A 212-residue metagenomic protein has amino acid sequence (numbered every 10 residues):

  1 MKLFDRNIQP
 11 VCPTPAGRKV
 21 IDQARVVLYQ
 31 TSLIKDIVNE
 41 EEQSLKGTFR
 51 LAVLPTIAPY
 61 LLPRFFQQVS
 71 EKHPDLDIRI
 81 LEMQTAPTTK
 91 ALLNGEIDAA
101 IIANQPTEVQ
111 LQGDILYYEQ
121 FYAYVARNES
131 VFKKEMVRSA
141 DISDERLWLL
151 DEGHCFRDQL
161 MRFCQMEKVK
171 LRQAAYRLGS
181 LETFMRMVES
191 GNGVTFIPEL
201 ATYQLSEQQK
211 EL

Functional and structural regions predicted by a protein language model:
M1-P15: A short LG(V/I)-centered, amphipathic sequence patch enriched for acidic residue(s) preceding the LG motif
T14-G17, L51, A91-L93, I142 (+1 more regions): Hydrophobic residues within well-ordered alpha-helices
V20-E42: Alpha-helical linker/hinge and terminal dimerization helices associated with HTH transcriptional regulators
K46-V109, K170, R177-L178: Central regulatory/effector-binding core of bacterial HTH transcription factors
A86, N104-Q110, R162, L181-E211: A ligand-binding cleft/hinge motif common to bilobed small-molecule-binding domains
L92-I102, F121, V188-V194: Alpha-to-beta junction loops
E108-L147: Flexible hinge/capping segments at coil-to-helix
F132, R146-E167: Secondary-structure junction motif
